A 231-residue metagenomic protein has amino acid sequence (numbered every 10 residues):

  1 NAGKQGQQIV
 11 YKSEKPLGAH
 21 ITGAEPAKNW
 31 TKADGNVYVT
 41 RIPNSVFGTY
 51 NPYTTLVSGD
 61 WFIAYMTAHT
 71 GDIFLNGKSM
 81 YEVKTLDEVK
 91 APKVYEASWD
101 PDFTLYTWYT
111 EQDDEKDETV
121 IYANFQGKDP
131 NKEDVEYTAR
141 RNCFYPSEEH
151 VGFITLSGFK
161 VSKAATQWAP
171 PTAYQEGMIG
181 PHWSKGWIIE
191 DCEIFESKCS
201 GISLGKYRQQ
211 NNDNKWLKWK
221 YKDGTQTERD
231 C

Functional and structural regions predicted by a protein language model:
N1-W183, I188, E193-F195, G201-S203 (+1 more regions): Extracellular polysaccharide-degrading/modifying enzymes targeting complex plant/algal/animal polysaccharides
